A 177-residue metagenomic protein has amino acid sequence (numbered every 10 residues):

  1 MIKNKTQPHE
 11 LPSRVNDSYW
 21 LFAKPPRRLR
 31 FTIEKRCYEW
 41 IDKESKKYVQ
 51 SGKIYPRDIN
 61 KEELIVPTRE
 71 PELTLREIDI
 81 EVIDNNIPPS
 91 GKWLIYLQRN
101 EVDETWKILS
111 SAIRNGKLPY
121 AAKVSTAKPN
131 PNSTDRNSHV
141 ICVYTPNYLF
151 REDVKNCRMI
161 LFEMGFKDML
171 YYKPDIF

Functional and structural regions predicted by a protein language model:
M1-P89: Charge-rich, low-complexity segments
V66-F177: Extended amphipathic alpha-helical regions
